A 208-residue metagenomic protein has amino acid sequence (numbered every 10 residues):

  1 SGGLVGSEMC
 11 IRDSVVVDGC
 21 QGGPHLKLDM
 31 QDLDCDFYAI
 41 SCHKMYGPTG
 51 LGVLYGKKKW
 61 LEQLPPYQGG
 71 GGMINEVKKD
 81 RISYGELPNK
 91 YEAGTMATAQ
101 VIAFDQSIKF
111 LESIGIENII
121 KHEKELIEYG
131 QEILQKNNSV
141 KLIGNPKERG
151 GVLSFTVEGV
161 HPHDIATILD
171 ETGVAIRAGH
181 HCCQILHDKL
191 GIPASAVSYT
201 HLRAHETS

Functional and structural regions predicted by a protein language model:
S1-I11, A204-S208: Single conserved hydrophobic/aromatic residue that forms the stacking wall/gate of nucleotide- or nucleobase-binding
S7, S14-Y46: Conserved PLP phosphate-binding loop immediately N-terminal to the Schiff-base lysine helix in PLP-dependent enzymes
L33-D80: Active-site PLP attachment segment
Y84-T98: A short glycine-threonine-serine/GTX helix/turn-capping micro-motif
A99-I143, E148: Conserved PLP-dependent catalytic core of the aminotransferase class-I/II
Q100, D105, E171, A175 (+1 more regions): PLP-dependent enzyme catalytic core of the Aspartate aminotransferase-like
K124, E128, N137-H180: Conserved PLP-binding catalytic core of the aspartate aminotransferase-like
